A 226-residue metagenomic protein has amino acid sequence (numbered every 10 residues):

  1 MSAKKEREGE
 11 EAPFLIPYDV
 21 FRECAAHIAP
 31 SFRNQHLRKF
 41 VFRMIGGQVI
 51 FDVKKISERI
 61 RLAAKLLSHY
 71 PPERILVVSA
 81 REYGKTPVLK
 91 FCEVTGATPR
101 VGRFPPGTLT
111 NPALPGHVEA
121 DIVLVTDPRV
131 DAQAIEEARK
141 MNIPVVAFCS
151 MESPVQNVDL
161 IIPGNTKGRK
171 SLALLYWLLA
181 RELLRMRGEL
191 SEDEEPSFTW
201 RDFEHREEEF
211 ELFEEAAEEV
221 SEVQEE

Functional and structural regions predicted by a protein language model:
S2-K4, E8-E10, F14-L212, Q224-E226: Ribosome-associated RNA-binding proteins
